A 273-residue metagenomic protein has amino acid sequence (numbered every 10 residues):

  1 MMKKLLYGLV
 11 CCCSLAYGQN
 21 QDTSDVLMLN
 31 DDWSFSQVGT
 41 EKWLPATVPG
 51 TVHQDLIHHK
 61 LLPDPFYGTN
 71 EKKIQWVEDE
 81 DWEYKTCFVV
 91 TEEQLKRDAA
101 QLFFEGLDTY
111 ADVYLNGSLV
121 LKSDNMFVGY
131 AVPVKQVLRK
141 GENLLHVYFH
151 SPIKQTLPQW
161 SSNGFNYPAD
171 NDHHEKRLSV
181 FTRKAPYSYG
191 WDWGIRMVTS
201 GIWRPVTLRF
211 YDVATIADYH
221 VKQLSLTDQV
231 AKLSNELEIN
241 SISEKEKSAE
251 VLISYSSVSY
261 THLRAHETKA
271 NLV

Functional and structural regions predicted by a protein language model:
M1-Q21: Bacterial Sec-dependent N-terminal signal peptides
Q21-D31: Mature N-terminal, pre-catalytic/accessory segment of carbohydrate-active enzymes
D25-L27, S36, D79-T215: Accessory beta-strand-rich segments of carbohydrate-active enzymes
V89, S234-I242: Short edge beta-strand/loop segments characteristic of extracellular beta-sandwich folds
V113-L115, A249-S259: Extended low-complexity, serine/threonine- and proline-enriched intrinsically disordered segments
S225-L237: Contiguous beta-strand segments within globular domains
S241-A249: A short beta-turn/strand-edge loop motif at beta-sheet boundaries
T261-T268: Conserved small/polar residues in nucleotide/adenosyl-binding loops
